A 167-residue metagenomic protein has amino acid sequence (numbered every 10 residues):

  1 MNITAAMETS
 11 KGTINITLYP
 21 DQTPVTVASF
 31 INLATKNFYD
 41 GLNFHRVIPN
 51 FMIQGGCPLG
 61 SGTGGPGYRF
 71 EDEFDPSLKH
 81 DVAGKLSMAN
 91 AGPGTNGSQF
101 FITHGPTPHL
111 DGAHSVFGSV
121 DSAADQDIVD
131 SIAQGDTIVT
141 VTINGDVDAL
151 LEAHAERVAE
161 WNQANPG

Functional and structural regions predicted by a protein language model:
M1-G167: Cyclophilin-like peptidyl-prolyl cis-trans isomerases
